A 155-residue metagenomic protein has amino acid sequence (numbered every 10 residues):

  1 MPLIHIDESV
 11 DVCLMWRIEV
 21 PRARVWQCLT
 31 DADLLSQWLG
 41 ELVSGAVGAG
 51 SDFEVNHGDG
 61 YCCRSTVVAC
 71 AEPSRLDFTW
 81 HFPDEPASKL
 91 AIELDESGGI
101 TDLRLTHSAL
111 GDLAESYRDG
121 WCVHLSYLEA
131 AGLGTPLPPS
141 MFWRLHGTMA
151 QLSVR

Functional and structural regions predicted by a protein language model:
M1-S44: Hydrophobic ligand-binding cavity/cleft-lining segments
P2-H5, G98-R155: Terminal "cap-and-tail" regions of soluble proteins that handle hydrophobic small molecules
V25, L35, F53, V67 (+4 more regions): Hydrophobic pocket/interface hotspot
T30-D31, E72, A130-G134: Residues at helix-coil transition
Q37-W38, V47, P139-M141: Short, hydrophobic secondary-structure boundary micro-motifs
V43-G45, E54-D112: Hydrophobic-ligand binding "helix-grip"
